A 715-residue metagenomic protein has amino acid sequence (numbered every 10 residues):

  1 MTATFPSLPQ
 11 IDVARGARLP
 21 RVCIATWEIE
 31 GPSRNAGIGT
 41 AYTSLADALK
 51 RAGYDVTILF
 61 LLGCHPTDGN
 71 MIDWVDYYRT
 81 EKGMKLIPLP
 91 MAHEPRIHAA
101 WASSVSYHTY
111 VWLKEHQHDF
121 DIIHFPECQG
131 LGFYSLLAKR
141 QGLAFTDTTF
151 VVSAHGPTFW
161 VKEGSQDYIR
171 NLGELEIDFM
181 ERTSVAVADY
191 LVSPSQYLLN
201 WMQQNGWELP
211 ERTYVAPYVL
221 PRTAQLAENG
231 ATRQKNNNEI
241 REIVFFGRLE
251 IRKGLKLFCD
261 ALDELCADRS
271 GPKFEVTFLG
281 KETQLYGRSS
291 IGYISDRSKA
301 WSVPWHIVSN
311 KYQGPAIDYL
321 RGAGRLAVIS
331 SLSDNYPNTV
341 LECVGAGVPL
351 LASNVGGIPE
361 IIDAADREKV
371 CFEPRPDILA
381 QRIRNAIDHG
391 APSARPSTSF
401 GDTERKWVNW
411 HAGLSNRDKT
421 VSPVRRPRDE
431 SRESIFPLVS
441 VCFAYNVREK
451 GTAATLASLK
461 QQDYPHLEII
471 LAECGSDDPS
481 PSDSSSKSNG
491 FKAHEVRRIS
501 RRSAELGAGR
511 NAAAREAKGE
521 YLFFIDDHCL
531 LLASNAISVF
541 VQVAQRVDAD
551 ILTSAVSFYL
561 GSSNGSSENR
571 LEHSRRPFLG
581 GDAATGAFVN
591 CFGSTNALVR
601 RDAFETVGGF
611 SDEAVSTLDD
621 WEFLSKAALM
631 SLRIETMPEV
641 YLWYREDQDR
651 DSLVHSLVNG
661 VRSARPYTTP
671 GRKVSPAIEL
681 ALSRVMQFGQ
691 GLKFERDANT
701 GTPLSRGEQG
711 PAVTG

Functional and structural regions predicted by a protein language model:
G280, S290-Y319, S488-R497: Nucleotide-activated donor-binding/catalytic signature segment of Leloir-type glycosyltransferases, i.e., the conserved
L332, R502: Aromatic "clamp/platform" in nucleotide-sugar-dependent glycosyltransferases that forms part of the donor/acceptor
E368-D377, N385-G390, R501: Conserved acidic donor-binding segment of nucleotide-sugar-dependent glycosyltransferases
A457-H466: Short, acidic, metal-binding catalytic loop of nucleotide-sugar glycosyltransferases
G507, L579-V599: A recurrent flexible, glycine/aromatic-enriched loop bordering the glycosyltransferase active site that acts as
L522: Short aromatic/hydrophobic "clamp" motif used to bind/position activated sugar donors
N535-E568: Conserved donor NDP-sugar-binding/catalytic core segment of glycosyltransferases
S616-F623: Acidic donor-binding loop at a coil-to-helix junction in glycosyltransferase catalytic cores that engages
